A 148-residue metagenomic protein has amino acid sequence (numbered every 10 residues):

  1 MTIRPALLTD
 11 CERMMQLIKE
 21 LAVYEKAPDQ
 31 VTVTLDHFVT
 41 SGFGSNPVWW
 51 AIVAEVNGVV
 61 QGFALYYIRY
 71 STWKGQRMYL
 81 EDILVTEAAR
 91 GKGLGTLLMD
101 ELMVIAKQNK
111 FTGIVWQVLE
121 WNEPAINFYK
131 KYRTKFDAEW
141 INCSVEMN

Functional and structural regions predicted by a protein language model:
T2-M14: A short beta-loop-alpha structural element at the N-terminal edge of CoA-dependent acyl/N-acetyltransferase catalytic
M15-T40: Conserved GNAT-fold acetyl-CoA-binding loop/helix
S41-V53: A short helix-loop-beta-strand connector motif used in the catalytic cores of GNAT acetyltransferases and, in some
W50-G62: Conserved beta-hairpin
G91-V104, K131: Conserved acetyl-CoA-binding loop-helix of GNAT-fold acetyltransferases
T96, Q108, E120-E139: Conserved active-site alpha-helix within GNAT-family acetyltransferase domains
K107-Q117: Conserved GNAT acetyl-CoA-binding A-motif
W116-A125, S144-M147: Conserved beta-strand-loop-alpha-helix junction that forms the acyl-donor binding cleft
